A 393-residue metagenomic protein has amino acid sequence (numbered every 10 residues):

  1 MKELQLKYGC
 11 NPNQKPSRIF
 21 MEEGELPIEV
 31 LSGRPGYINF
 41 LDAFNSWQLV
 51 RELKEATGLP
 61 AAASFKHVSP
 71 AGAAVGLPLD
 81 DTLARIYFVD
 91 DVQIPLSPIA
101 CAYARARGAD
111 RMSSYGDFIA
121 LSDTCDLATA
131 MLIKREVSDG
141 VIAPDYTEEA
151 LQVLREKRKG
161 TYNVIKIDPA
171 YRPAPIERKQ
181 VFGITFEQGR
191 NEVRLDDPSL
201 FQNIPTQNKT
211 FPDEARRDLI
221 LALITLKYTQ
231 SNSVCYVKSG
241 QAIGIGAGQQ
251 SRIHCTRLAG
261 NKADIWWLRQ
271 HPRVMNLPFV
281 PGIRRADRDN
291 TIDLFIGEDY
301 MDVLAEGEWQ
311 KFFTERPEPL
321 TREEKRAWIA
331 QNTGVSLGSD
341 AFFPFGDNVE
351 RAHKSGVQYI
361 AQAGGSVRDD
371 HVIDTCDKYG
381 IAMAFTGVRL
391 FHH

Functional and structural regions predicted by a protein language model:
M1-S199, A215-S233: Active-site loops and adjacent core secondary-structure elements that bind or stabilize anionic groups
E22-R34, A109-Y115, Q188-K209, A286-W309 (+2 more regions): Gly-rich Lys/Arg/Thr-decorated short loops/hinges at beta-loop-alpha junctions or inter-strand turns that position
E52, Y228, I265-R269, K354: Conserved helix-loop functional segments at active or binding sites
A56-S64, V164-I167, S231-K238, L268-F279 (+1 more regions): Flexible, glycine/charged-enriched surface loops at secondary-structure junctions
A56-T57, R111-S114, K227-T229, I329-N332 (+2 more regions): A structural signal for short secondary-structure junctions
S69, C125, K238-Q241, F343 (+1 more regions): Active-site-proximal loop/turn and secondary-structure-junction residues that shape catalytic pockets, frequently
A71-R111, I243-F342: Glycine- and Gly-Pro-enriched alpha-helical subdomains that act as flexible, kink-prone "lid/hinge" or packing modules
L121-S122, R135-I165, A170-R172, Q188-G189 (+3 more regions): C-terminal binding/interaction regions
